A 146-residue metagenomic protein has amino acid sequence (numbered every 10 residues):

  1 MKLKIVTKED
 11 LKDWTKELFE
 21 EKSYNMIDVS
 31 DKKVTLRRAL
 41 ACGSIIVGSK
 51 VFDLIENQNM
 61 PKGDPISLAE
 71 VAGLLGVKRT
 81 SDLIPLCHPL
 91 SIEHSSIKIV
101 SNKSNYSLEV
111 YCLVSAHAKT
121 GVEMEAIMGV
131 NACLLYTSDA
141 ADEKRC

Functional and structural regions predicted by a protein language model:
K2-V47, V51-F52, K78, K103-S104 (+1 more regions): C-terminal binding/interaction regions
M26-D28, H94-K98: Short structured motifs
D28, L75, D82, E143-K144: A very general structural signal that marks isolated residues within well-ordered alpha-helical segments
K32-K33, P65-A69, K144: Short low-complexity stretches enriched in small and charged residues
N57-S96, V122-N131, L135: Compact, glycine-rich, soluble single-domain proteins
H88-P89, I99-N105: Active-site beta-strand->loop segment that positions catalytic residues and contacts the acyl thioester
Y136-C146: Single conserved hydrophobic/aromatic residue that forms the stacking wall/gate of nucleotide- or nucleobase-binding
